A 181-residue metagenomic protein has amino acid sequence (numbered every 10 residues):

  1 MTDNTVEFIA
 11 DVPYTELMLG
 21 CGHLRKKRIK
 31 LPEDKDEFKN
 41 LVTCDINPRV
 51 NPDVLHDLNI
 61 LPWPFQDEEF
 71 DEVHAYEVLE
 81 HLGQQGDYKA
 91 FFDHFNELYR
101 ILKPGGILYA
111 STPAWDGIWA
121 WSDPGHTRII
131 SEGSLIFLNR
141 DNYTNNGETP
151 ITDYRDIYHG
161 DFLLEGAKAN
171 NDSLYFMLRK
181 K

Functional and structural regions predicted by a protein language model:
Y14-L61: Class I SAM-dependent methyltransferase SAM/SAH-binding core
N59-H74: A short acidic, Gly/Pro-enriched loop at the edge of an enzyme's catalytic core that lines a small-molecule cofactor
D71-K89: A short SAM/SAH-binding and catalytic strip from SAM-dependent methyltransferases
A90-P104: A short glycine-rich, Lys/Arg-flanked "PGG" loop and its adjoining helix->strand segment in the class I
G105-T112: Conserved beta-strand signature within the Rossmann-like core of class I S-adenosyl-L-methionine
P113-I118: Short "lid" loop at the C-terminus of a central beta-strand within the Rossmann-like core of SAM-dependent
W121-T152: Conserved Class I S-adenosyl-L-methionine
T144-K181: C-terminal lobe and adjacent flexible extensions of AdoMet/dcAdoMet transferase-like proteins
